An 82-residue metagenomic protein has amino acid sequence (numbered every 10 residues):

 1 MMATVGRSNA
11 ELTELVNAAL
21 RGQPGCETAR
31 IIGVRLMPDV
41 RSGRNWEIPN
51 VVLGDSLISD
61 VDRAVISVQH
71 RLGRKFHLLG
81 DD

Functional and structural regions predicted by a protein language model:
M2-V5, G73-D82: Short, charged, intrinsically disordered terminal tails
A3-I32: N-terminal acidic leader/helix
V5, E47-V61: A short interface-forming secondary-structure element
L12, L20, S42, R63-V65: Low-complexity, compositionally biased segments
G25-P49: Short edge beta-strands and adjacent turn/loop segments
D39, D55, D60-D62, D81-D82: Acidic-enriched, low-complexity/disordered segments with a strong bias for Aspartate over Glutamate
D39-G43, H70, G80: Low-complexity, Ser/Thr/Pro/Gly- and acidic-rich intrinsically disordered stalk/linker segments of large metazoan
L57-F76: Helix-rich interaction surfaces within compact, conserved domain-sized segments that mediate assembly or partner
